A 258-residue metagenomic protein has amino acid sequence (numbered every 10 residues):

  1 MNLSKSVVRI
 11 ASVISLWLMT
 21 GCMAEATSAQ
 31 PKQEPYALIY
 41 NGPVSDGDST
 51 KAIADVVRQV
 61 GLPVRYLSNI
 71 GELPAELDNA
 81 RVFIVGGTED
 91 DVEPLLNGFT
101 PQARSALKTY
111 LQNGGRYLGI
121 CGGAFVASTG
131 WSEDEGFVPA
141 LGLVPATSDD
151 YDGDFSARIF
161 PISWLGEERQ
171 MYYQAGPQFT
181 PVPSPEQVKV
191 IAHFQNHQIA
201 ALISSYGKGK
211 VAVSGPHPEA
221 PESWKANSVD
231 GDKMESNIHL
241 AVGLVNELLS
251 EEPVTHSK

Functional and structural regions predicted by a protein language model:
N2-A11: Bacterial N-terminal signal peptides that target proteins for export
I10-G21: Bacterial N-terminal signal peptides
G21-P31: Bacterial Sec-dependent signal peptides at the C-terminal "C-region" and cleavage site
Q33-D46: Short hydrophobic beta-strand segments
D46-S132: Helical hinge/lid and interdomain linker segments adjacent to catalytic or ligand-binding clefts that mediate domain
K108, P216-K258: Extracellular ligand-binding/catalytic regions of CAZymes and related secreted enzymes and adhesion modules
S128-Q170: Class I SAM-dependent methyltransferase SAM-binding "motif I" and its flanking Rossmann-like core
G153-W224: Catalytic beta-strand/loop cores that center a nucleophilic Ser/Cys/Thr and support acyl-enzyme chemistry
